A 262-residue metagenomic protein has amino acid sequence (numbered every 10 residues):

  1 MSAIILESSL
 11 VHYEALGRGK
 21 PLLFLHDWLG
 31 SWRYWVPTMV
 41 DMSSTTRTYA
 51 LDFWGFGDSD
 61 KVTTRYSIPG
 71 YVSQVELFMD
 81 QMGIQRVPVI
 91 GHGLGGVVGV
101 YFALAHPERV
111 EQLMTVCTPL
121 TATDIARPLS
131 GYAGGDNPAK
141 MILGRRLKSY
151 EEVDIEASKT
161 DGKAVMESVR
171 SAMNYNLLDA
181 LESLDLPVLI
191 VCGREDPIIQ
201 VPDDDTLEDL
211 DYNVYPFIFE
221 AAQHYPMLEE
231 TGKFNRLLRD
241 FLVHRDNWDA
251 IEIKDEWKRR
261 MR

Functional and structural regions predicted by a protein language model:
S9-D60: Conserved HGGG/HGGXW glycine-rich cap/lid loop of the alpha/beta-hydrolase fold
V40, Y49-I90, R236: Active-site loop/oxyanion-hole signature of alpha/beta-hydrolase fold enzymes
V97-A105, V110-M141: Flexible "cap/lid" loop of the alpha/beta hydrolase fold
E151-D179, E195: Hydrophobic, aromatic-rich cap/lid helix
L184, I190-C192: Short beta-strand/loop motif that positions the catalytic acidic residue of the alpha/beta-hydrolase fold
P197-D203: Conserved alpha/beta-hydrolase "acid-adjacent" motif
D209-Y225: Catalytic histidine neighborhood in serine/cysteine hydrolases with alpha/beta-hydrolase-type architecture
A222-N235, E252: Catalytic histidine-centered segment of alpha/beta-hydrolase-like enzymes
